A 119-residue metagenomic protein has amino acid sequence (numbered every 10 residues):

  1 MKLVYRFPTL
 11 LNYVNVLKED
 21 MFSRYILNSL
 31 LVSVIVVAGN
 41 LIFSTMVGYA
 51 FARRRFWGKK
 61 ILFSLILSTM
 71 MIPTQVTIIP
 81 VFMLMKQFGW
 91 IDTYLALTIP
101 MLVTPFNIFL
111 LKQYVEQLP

Functional and structural regions predicted by a protein language model:
M1-P119: A structural signal for multi-pass alpha-helical bundles of membrane permease subunits that mediate small-molecule
